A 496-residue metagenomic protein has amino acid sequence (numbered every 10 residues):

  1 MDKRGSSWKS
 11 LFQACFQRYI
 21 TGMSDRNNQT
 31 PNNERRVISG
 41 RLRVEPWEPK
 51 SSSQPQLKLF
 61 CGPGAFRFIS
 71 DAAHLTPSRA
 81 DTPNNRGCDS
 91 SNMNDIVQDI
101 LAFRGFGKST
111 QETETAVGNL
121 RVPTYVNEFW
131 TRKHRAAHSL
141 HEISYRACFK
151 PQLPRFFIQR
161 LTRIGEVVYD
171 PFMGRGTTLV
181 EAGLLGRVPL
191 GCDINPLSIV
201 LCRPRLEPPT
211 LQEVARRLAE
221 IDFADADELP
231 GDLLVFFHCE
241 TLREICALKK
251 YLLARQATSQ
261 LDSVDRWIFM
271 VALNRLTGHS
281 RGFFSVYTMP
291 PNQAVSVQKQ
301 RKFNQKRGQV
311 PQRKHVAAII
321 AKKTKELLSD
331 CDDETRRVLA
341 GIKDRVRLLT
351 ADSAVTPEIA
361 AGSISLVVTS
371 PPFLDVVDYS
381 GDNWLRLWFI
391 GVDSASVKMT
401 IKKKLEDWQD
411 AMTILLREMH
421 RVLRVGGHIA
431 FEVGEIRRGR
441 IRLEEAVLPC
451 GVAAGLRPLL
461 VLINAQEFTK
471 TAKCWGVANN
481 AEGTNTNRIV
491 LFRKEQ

Functional and structural regions predicted by a protein language model:
L42, L57-G62, F66-S70, R86-T162: S-adenosyl-L-methionine
A73, A254-L366, L374-D375: SAM-dependent nucleic-acid methyltransferase catalytic core
P151-P154, E166-L185, P189-P196, C202 (+6 more regions): Conserved proline-anchored active-site loop of SAM-dependent methyltransferases that bridges a beta-strand
L197-R255, V392-K398: Conserved phosphoryl-transfer catalytic core
P372-L415, A430: Mobile active-site "lid"/loop adjacent to the S-adenosyl-L-methionine
I401-A454, L459-L460: Conserved Class I SAM-dependent methyltransferase catalytic core
R440-E444, L448, L456-Q496: Class I S-adenosyl-L-methionine
